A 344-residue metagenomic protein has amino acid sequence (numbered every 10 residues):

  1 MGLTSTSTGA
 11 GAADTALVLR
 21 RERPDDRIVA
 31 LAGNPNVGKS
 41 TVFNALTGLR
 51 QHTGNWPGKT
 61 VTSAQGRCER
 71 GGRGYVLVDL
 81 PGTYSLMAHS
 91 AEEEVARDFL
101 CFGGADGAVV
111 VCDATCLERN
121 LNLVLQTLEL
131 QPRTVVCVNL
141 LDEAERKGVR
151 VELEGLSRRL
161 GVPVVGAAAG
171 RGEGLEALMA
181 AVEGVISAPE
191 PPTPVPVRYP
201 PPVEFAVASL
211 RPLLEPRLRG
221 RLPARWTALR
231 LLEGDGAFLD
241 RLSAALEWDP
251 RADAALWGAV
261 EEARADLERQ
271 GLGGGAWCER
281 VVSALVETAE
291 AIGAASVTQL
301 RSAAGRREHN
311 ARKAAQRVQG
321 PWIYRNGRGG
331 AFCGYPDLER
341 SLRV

Functional and structural regions predicted by a protein language model:
G2-S90, F102-G103, G107: Conserved G1/Walker A P-loop phosphate-binding module
A30, V42-F43, V61, L77-D79 (+5 more regions): Residue-level signature of catalytic and energy-coupling elements of molecular machines, predominantly ATP/GTP-dependent
N36, F43, R50-T53, L128-V135 (+2 more regions): N-terminal alpha-helical transmembrane segments of multi-pass membrane transport and channel/translocase proteins
L49, G58, G82-T83, A114-E118 (+2 more regions): Conserved nucleotide-binding/hydrolysis micro-motifs of P-loop NTPases
P57-A64, V76, A88, E92-V95 (+11 more regions): Helical mechanochemical/support elements of P-loop NTPase systems and associated helical scaffolds
G66-G72, V95-V165: Conserved C-terminal guanine-recognition region of P-loop GTPase G domains, centered on the G4
D142-R198: Canonical P-loop GTPase G-domain recognition
G161, P191-V344: Extended helical scaffolds that flank P-loop GTPase cores
